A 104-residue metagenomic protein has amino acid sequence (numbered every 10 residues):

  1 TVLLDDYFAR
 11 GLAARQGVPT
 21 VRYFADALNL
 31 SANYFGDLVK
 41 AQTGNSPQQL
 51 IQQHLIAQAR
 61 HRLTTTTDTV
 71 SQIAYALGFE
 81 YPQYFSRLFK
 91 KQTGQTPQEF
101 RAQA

Functional and structural regions predicted by a protein language model:
T1-L28, Q49-D68: A short, Lys/Arg-enriched amphipathic alpha-helix from helix-turn-helix/homeodomain DNA-binding modules
R22, N33, T69-Q72, P82-Q83: Residues within helix-turn-helix
R22, Q48, S71, R87 (+1 more regions): Residues within the helices of the helix-turn-helix
L28, V39, L77-G78, F89: Core residues of bacterial helix-turn-helix
F35, Y84-F85, F89: Short hydrophobic/aromatic patch on the recognition helix
Q42-E80, A102-A104: Terminal helix-turn-helix DNA-binding modules in bacterial transcription factors
R87-A104: …primarily DNA-binding HTH/wHTH and HhH modules…
